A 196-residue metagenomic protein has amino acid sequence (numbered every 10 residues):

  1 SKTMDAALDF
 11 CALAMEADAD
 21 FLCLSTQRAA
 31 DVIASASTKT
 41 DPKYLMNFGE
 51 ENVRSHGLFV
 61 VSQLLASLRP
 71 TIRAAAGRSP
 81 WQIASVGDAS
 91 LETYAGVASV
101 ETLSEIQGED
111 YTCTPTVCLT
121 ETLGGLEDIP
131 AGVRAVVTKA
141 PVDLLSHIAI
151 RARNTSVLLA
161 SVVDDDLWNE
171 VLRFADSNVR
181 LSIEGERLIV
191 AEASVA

Functional and structural regions predicted by a protein language model:
S1-D128, V133: Protease-associated
A95-A196: Acidic, glycine-rich flexible loop/linker segments
